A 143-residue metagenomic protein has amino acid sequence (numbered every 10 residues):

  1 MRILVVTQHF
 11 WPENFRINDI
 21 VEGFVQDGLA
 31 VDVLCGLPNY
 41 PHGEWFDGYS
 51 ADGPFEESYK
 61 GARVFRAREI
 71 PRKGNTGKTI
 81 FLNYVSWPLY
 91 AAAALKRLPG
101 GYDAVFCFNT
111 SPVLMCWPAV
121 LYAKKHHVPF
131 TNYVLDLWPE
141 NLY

Functional and structural regions predicted by a protein language model:
M1-E57: N-terminal subdomain of nucleotide-sugar transferases
L4, D32-L34, F65, F106 (+1 more regions): Hydrophobic/aromatic beta-strand patches that form the interior of the parallel beta-sheet core in alpha/beta enzyme
Q8, P71-T79, H126-Y143: Acceptor-binding helix/loop patch of EC 2.4 sugar-transfer enzymes, predominantly nucleotide-sugar-dependent
W11, N39-P41, R72, V113 (+1 more regions): Surface-exposed, flexible loop/turn segments at secondary-structure boundaries
N14, Y84-A93, A104-H126, N132-N141: An aromatic- and histidine-rich active-site surface loop
V25, S58, V120, K124: Anion (oxyanion) recognition and catalysis
G28-A30, G61, H127: A generic structural signal for alpha->beta connector loops
C35-P99: A conserved catalytic-core segment of Leloir-type glycosyltransferases
